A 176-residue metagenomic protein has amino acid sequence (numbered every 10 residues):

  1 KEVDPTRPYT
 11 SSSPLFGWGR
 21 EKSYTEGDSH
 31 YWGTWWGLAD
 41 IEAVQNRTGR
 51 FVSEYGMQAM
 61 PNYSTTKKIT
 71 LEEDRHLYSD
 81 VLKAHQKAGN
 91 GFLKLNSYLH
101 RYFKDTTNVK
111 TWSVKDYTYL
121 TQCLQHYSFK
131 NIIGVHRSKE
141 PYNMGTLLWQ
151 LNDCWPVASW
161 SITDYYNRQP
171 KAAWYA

Functional and structural regions predicted by a protein language model:
E2-R20, P141-D153: Aromatic-lined carbohydrate-recognition surfaces of secreted/lumenal glycan-active proteins
P5, G27-D28: A general marker of short, structured functional hotspots
S23, H30-A176: Substrate-binding clefts and catalytic carboxylate motifs of secreted carbohydrate-active enzymes
